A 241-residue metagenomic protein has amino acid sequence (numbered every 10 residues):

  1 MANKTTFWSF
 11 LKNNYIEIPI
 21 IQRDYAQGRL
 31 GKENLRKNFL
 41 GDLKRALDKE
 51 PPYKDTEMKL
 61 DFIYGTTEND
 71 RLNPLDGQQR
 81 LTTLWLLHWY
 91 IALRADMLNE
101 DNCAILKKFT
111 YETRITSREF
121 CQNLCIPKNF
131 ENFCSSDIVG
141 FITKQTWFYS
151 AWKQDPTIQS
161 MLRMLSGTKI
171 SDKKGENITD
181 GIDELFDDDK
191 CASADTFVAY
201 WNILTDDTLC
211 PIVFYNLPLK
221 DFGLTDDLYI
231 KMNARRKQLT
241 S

Functional and structural regions predicted by a protein language model:
M1-S241: Glycine- and hydrophobic-rich flexible loops that cap the catalytic core of alpha/beta enzyme folds
